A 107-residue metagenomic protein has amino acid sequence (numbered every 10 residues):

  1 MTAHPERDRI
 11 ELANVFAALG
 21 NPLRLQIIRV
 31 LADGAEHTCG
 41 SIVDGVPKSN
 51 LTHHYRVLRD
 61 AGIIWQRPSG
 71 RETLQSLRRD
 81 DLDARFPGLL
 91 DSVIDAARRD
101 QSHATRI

Functional and structural regions predicted by a protein language model:
M1-H4, V15, R24, L31 (+2 more regions): N-proximal short alpha-helices
M1-L12, R29, D33, R78-I107: Amphipathic alpha-helical dimerization/coiled-coil segments that flank or bridge DNA-binding/regulatory modules
I10-S49, S69, T73-D81: N-terminal helix-turn-helix DNA-binding core of bacterial DNA-binding proteins
N21, H54, P87: Conserved acidic functional residues
N21, R59-D60, D91: Short linear sequence elements within intrinsically disordered, low-complexity coil regions
T38-C39, H53, V93, A104: Secondary-structure transition/capping residues
G40-I64: Canonical helix-turn-helix DNA-binding module
R67-P68, S92: A generic structural-conservation signal
